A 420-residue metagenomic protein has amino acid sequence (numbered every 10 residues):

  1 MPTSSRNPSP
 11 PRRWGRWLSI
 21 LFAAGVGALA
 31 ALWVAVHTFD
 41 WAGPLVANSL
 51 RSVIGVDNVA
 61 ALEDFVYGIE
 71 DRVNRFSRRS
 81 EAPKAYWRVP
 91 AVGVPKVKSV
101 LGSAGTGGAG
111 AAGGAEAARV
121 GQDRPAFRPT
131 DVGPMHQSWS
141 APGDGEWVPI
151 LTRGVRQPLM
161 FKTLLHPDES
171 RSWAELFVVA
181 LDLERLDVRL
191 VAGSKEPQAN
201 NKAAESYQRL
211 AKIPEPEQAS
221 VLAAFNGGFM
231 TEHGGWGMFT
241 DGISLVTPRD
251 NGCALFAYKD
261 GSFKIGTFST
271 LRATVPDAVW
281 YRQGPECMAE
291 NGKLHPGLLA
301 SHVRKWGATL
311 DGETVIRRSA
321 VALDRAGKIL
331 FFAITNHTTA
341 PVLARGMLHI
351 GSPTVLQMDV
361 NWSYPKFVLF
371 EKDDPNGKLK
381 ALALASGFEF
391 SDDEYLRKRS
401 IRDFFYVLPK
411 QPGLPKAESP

Functional and structural regions predicted by a protein language model:
M1-G15: N-terminal Lys/Arg-rich, disordered targeting/topogenic segments
R16-V246: Zymogen propeptides
A174, D250, I316, K398-R402: Short, solvent-exposed loop/turn segments at the edges of secondary structure
L176-A180, A254, C287, A320 (+1 more regions): Conserved hydrophobic/aromatic beta-strand scaffold that supports enzyme active sites
L181-R185, A257-S262, L323-G327, L369-D373 (+1 more regions): Short acidic-glycine loop/turn motifs at beta-strand connectors
L190-H349, P353: Aspartyl protease catalytic domain
I329-A333, T338-E394: C-terminal soluble interaction/assembly domains
K380-P420: Low-complexity, Gly/Ser/Thr/Pro-rich intrinsically disordered linker/tail segments
